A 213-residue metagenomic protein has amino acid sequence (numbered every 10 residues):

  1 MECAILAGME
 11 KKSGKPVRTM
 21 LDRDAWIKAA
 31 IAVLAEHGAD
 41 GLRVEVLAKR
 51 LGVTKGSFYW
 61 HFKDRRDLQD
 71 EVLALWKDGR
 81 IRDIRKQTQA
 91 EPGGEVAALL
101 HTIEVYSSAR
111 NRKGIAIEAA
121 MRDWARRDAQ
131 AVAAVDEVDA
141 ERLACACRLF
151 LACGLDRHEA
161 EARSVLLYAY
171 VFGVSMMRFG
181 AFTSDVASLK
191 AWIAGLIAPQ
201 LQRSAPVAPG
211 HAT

Functional and structural regions predicted by a protein language model:
M1-L21, Q202-T213: N-terminal intrinsically disordered/low-complexity leader segments
D22-A25, A29-D67, E71: Helix-turn-helix
A25, A29-H37, D83-Q87, M121 (+1 more regions): Solvent-exposed, amphipathic alpha-helical segments
I27, D70, L100, A140-C147 (+4 more regions): An amphipathic alpha-helix signature
E71, R85-A116, S164-L167: Hydrophobic alpha-helical connector segments
A74-I81: Short, basic, alpha-helical segments at the C-terminal edge of helix-turn-helix-like DNA-binding modules
I81, A97, K113-A119, R127-G154 (+2 more regions): Amphipathic alpha-helical packing segments from all-alpha helical-bundle domains
V132-D136, L151-T213: Hydrophobic/aromatic-rich alpha-helical bundle segments in the mid-to-C-terminal region
